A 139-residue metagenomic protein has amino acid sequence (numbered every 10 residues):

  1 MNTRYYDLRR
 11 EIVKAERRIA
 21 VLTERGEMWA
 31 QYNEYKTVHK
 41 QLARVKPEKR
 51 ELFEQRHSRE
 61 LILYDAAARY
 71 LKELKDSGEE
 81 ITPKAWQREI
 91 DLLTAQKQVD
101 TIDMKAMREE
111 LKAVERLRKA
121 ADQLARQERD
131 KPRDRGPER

Functional and structural regions predicted by a protein language model:
M1-R139: Extended intrinsically disordered terminal tails
